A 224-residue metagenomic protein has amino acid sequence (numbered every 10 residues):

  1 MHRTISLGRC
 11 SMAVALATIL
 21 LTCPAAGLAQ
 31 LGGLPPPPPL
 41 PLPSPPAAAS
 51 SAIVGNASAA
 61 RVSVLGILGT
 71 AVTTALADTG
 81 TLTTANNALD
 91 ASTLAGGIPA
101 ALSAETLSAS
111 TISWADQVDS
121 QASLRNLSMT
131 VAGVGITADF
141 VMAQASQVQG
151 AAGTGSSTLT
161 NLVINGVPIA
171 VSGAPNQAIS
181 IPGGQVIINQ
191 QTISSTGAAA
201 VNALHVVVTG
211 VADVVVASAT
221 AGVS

Functional and structural regions predicted by a protein language model:
H2-V14: Bacterial N-terminal signal peptides that target proteins for export
A13-C23: Bacterial N-terminal signal peptides
C23-Q30: Bacterial Sec-dependent signal peptides at the C-terminal "C-region" and cleavage site
Q30-S224: Extended, solvent-exposed, non-transmembrane regions
